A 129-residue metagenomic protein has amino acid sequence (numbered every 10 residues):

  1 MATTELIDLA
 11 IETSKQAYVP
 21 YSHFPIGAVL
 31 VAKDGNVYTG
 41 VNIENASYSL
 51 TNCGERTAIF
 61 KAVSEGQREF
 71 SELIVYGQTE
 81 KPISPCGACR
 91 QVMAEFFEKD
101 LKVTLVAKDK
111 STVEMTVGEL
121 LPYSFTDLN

Functional and structural regions predicted by a protein language model:
M1, Y38-G40: Polybasic, low-complexity association/targeting segments
A2-Q16, Q67-N129: C-terminal binding/interaction regions
V19-S22: Short loop/turn motifs at secondary-structure junctions and domain boundaries
P25-A32: Short beta-strand scaffold segments in enzyme catalytic cores
N36-V37, T112: Hydrophobic "anchor" residues
N42-R56: Compact, glycine-rich, soluble single-domain proteins
C53-E72: Short, solvent-exposed cationic patches
